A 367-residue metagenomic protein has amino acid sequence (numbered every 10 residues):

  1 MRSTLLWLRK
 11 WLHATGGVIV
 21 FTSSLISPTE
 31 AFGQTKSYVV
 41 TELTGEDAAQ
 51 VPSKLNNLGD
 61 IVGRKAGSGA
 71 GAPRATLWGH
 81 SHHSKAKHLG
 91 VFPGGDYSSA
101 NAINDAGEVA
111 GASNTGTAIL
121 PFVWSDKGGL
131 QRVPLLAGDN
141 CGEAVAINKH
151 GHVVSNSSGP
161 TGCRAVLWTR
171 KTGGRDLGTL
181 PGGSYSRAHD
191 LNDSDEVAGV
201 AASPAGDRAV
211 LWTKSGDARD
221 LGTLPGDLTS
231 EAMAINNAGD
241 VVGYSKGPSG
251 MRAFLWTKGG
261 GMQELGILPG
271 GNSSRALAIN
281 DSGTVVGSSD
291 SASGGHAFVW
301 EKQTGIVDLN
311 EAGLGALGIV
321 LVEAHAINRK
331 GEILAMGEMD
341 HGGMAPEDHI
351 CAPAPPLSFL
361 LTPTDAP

Functional and structural regions predicted by a protein language model:
M1-K10: N-terminal secretory signal peptides that target proteins for export/translocation
H13-S27: Bacterial N-terminal signal peptides
P28-P367: Residue-level hotspots at or immediately adjacent to binding/recognition sites across diverse folds
